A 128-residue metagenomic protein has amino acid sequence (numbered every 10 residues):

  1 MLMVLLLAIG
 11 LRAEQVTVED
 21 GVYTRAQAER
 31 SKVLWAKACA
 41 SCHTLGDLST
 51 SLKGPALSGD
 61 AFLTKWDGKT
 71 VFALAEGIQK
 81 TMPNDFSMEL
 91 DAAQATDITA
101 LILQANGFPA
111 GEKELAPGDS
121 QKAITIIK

Functional and structural regions predicted by a protein language model:
M1-A8: Bacterial N-terminal signal peptides
I9-E14: Sec/Tat signal peptide C-region and signal peptidase I cleavage site
Q15-V16, K80: Short glycine/proline-rich turn/loop motifs
V18, S87-K128: Flexible coil segments in periplasmic/lumen-exposed cytochrome c-class electron-transfer proteins
V18-D20, T24-A26, K32-S58, L63 (+3 more regions): Periplasmic/extracellular electron-transfer cofactor-ligation site, primarily the c-type cytochrome heme-c attachment
R30, L34, Q94-D97: Charged catalytic carboxylate motif
G68-Q79, T96-L103: An amphipathic alpha-helix signature
